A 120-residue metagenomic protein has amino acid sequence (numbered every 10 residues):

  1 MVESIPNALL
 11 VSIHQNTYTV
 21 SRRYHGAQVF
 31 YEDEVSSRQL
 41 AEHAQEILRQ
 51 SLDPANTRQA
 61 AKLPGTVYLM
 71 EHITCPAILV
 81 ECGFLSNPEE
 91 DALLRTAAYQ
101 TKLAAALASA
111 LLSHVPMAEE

Functional and structural regions predicted by a protein language model:
M1-E120: Active-site-proximal helix/loop segments of hydrolytic enzymes
